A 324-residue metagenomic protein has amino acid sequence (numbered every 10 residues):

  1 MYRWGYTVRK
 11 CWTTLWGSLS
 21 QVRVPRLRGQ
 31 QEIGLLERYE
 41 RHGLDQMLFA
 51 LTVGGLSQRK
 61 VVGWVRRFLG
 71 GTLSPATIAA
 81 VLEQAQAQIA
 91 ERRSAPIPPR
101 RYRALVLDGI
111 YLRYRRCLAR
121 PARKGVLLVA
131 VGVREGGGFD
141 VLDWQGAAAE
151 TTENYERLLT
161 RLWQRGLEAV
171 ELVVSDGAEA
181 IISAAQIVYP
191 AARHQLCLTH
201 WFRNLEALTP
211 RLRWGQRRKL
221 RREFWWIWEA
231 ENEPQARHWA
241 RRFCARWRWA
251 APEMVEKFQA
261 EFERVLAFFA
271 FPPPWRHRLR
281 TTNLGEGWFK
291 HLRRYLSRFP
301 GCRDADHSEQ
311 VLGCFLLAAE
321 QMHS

Functional and structural regions predicted by a protein language model:
Y2-G43, M47, W64, F68-L172 (+4 more regions): RNase H-like nuclease fold core
A50-G54: Short alpha-helical segment immediately N-terminal to, or the first helix within, an HTH/HTH-like DNA-binding domain
G55-V65, P234-A240: Short, charged amphipathic recognition helices of the HTH superfamily and cognate SANT/SANTA-like modules
S57, A180-I181, A250, M254: Short phosphate-engaging motifs
L172-E179, A184-E223: Conserved beta-strand -> loop -> alpha-helix junction used to position metal-binding or nucleic-acid-contacting
W226-S324: Acidic/histidine-rich catalytic cores and adjacent linkers of DNA breakage/strand-transfer/modification proteins
